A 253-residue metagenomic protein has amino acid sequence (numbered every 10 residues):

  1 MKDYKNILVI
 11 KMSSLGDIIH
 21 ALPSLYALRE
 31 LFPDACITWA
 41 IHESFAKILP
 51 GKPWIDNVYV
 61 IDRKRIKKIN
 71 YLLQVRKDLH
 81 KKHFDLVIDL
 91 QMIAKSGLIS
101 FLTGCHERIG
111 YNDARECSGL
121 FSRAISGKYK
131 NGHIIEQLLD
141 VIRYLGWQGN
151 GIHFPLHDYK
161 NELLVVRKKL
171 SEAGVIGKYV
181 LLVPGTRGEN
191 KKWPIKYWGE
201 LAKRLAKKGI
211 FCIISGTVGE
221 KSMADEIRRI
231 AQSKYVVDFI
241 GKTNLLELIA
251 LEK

Functional and structural regions predicted by a protein language model:
M1-K253: Catalytic machinery of carbohydrate-active enzymes, primarily nucleotide-sugar-dependent glycosyltransferases
